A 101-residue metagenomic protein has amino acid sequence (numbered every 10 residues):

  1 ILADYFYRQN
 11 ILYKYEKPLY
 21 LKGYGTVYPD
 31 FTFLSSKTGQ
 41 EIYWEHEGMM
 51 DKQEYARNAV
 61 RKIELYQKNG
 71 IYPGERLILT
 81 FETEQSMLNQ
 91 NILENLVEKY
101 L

Functional and structural regions predicted by a protein language model:
I1-I42, G48-L101: Nucleic-acid endo/exonuclease domains
